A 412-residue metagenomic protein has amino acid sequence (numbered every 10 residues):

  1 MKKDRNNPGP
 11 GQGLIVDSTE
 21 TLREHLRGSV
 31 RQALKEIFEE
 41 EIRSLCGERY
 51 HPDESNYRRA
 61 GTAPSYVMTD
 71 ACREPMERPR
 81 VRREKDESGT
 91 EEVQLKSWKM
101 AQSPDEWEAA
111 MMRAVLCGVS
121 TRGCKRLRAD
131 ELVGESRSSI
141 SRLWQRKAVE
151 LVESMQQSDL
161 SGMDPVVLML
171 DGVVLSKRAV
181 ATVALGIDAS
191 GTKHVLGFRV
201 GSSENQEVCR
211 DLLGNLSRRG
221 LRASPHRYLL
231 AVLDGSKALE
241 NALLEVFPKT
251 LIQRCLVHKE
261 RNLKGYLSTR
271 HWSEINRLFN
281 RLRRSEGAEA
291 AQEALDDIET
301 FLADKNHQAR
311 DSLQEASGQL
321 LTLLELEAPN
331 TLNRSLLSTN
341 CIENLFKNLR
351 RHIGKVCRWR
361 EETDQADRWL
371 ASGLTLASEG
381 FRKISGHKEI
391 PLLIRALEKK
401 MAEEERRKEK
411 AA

Functional and structural regions predicted by a protein language model:
K2, G11, H51, R59-G61 (+10 more regions): RNase H-like nuclease fold core
K2-D17, S29, K35, E39-R43 (+2 more regions): Acidic/histidine-rich catalytic cores and adjacent linkers of DNA breakage/strand-transfer/modification proteins
S18, L22, L26-F38, I42 (+5 more regions): Hydrophobic face of amphipathic alpha-helices
E36, R122, S138: Key DNA-contact positions within bacterial/archaeal DNA-binding proteins
E106-G118: Short, amphipathic alpha-helical "recognition" segments used to contact nucleic acids or chromatin
C117-R128: Short, charged amphipathic recognition helices of the HTH superfamily and cognate SANT/SANTA-like modules
D164, R270-A288: A polyampholytic, Gly/Pro-enriched intrinsically disordered region
F198-V200, R227-K237, A242-L278: Conserved beta-strand -> loop -> alpha-helix junction used to position metal-binding or nucleic-acid-contacting
